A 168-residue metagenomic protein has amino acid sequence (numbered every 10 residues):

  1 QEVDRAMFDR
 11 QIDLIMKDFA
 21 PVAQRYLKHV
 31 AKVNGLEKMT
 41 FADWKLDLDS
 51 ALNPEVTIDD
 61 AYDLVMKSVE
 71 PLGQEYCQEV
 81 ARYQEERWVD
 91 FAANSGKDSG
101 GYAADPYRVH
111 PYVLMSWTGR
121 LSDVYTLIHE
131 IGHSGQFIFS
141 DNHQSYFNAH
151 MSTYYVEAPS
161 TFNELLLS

Functional and structural regions predicted by a protein language model:
Q1-S168: Cation-handling catalytic/transport regions enriched in His/Asp/Glu
